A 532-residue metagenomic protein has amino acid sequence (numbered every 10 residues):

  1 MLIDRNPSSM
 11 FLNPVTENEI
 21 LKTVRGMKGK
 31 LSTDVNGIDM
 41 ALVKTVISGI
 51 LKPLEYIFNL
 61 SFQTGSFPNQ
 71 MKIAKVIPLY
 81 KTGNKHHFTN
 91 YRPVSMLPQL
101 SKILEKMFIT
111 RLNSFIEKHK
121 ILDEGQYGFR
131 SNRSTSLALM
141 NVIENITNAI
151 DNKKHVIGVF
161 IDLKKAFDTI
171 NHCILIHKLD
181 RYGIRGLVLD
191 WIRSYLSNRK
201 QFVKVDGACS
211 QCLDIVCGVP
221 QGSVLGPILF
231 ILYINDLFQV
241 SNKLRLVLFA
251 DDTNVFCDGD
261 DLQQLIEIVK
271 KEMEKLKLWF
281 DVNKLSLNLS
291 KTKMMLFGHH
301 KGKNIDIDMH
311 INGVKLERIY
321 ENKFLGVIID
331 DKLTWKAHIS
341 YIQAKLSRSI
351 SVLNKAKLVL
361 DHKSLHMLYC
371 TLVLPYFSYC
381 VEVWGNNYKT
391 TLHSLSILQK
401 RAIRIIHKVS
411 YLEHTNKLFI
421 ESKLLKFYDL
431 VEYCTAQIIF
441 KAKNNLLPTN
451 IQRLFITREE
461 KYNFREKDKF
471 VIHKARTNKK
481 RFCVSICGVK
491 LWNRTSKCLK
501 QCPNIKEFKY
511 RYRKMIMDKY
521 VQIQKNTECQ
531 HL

Functional and structural regions predicted by a protein language model:
M1-T89, Q99-I103, K315-R318, N322-K323 (+2 more regions): Surface-exposed loop/turn segments and immediately adjacent short secondary-structure elements within folded domains
I3-P220, C257: Conserved pre-catalytic core of RNA-dependent polymerases
M10, K271, S286-E321: Short, conserved micro-motifs composed of acidic
D34, I73-V76, R92, Q126 (+9 more regions): Catalytic palm active-site di-aspartate
F108-Q126, P227-F256: Active-site palm subdomain of RNA-directed nucleic acid polymerases
S114, N145-N148, Q201-F202, D236-Q239 (+2 more regions): Conserved helix-loop functional segments at active or binding sites
D123, F249-A250, D281-G302, G326-R453: Non-catalytic, peripheral interaction segments enriched in hydrophobic/basic residues
